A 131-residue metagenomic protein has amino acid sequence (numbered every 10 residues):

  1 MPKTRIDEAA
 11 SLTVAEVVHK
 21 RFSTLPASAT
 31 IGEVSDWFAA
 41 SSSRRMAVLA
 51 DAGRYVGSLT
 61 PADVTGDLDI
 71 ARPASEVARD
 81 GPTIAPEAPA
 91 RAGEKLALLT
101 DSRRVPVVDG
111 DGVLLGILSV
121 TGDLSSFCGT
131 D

Functional and structural regions predicted by a protein language model:
M1-R21, S35, Y55-S102, G110-D131: Tandem CBS (Bateman) regulatory domains
T24-S43, L49-A52, V64: Short, contiguous, helix-prone interaction/anchoring segments in small proteins
A40-R44, L99-R103: Short, small/polar residue-rich loop motifs at catalytic or cofactor-binding pockets
V48-L49, V107-V108: Sensor-regulatory modules in signal-transduction proteins
